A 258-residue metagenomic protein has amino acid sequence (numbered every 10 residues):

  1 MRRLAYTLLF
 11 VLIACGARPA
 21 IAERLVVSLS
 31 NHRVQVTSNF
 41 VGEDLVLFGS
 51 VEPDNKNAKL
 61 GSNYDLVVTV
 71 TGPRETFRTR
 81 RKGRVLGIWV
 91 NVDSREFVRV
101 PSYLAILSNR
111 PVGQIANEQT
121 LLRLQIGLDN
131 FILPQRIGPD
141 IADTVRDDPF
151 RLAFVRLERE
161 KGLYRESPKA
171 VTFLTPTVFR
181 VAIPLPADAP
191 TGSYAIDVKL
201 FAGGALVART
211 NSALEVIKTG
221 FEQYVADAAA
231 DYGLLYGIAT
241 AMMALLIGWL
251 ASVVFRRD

Functional and structural regions predicted by a protein language model:
T7-G16: Bacterial N-terminal signal peptides
R18-A22: Sec/Tat signal peptide C-region and signal peptidase I cleavage site
E23-S38: N-terminal edge beta-strand
V51-N55: Short solvent-exposed capping/turn motifs at the termini of beta-strands
G87-P186, P190: Membrane-proximal low-complexity regions enriched in glycine and acidic/polar residues
P184, V207-G237: Short, aromatic-rich amphipathic segments at membrane interfaces that lie adjacent to a transmembrane helix or signal
D188-K218: Extended, hydrophilic extramembrane loops/domains of integral membrane proteins
L234-D258: Juxtamembrane interface at the cytosolic side of transmembrane helices
